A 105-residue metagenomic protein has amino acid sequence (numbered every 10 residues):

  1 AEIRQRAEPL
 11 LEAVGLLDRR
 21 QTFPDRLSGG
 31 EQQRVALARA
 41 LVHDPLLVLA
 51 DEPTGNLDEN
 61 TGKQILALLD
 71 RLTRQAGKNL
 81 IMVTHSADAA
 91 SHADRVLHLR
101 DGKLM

Functional and structural regions predicted by a protein language model:
A1-H98: ABC family nucleotide-binding domain
